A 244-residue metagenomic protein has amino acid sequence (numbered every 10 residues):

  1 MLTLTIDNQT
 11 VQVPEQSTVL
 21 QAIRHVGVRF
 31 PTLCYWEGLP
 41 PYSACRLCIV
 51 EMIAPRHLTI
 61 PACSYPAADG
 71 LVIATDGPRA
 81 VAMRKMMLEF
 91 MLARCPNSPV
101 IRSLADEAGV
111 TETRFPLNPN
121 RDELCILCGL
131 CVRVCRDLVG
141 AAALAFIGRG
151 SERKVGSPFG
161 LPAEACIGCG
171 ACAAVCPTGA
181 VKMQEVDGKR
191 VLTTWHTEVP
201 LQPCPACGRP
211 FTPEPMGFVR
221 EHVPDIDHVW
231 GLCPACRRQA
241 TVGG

Functional and structural regions predicted by a protein language model:
I6-Q9, I53-A54: Short strand-turn-strand beta-turns centered on an Asx-Gly dipeptide
Q9-S17: Short, contiguous acidic and Ser/Thr-rich linear segments
T18-Q21, P66: Short, structural beta-strand-to-alpha-helix junction motif
L20-Q21, H25-I53: A basic, amphipathic helix-loop patch mediating RNA/tRNA/ribosome contacts
R56-A165, K182-A235: Fe-S ferredoxin-like electron-transfer domains and their immediately adjacent linker/connector regions across
G170-A173, T178-V181, G208-R209: Phosphate/diphosphate-binding loops
A235-G244: Short metal-binding segments enriched for Cys and/or His
